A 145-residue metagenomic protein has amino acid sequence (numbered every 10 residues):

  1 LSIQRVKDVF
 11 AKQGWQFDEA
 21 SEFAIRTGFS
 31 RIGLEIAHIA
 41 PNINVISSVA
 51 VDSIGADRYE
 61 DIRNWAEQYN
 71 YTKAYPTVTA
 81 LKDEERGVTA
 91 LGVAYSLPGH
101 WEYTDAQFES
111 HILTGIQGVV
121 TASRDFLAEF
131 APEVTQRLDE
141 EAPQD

Functional and structural regions predicted by a protein language model:
L1-A40: Charge-rich, low-complexity N-terminal segments
E22-G28, V45-I46, L91-V93: Generic recognition of long tandem-repeat/solenoid scaffolds
L34-S53: A short acidic-to-branched-hydrophobic micro-motif
S48-A94: Short, internal acidic amphipathic alpha-helical interface segments that mediate docking to partner proteins
V93, T121-D125: Glycine-rich and polybasic anion-binding loops at the starts of cofactor/ligand-binding domains
G99-T114: A short acidic/glycine-rich loop-to-helix N-cap element
Q117: Long, contiguous binding/interaction regions
L127-D145: Short, highly charged C-terminal tails/helix-capping segments
